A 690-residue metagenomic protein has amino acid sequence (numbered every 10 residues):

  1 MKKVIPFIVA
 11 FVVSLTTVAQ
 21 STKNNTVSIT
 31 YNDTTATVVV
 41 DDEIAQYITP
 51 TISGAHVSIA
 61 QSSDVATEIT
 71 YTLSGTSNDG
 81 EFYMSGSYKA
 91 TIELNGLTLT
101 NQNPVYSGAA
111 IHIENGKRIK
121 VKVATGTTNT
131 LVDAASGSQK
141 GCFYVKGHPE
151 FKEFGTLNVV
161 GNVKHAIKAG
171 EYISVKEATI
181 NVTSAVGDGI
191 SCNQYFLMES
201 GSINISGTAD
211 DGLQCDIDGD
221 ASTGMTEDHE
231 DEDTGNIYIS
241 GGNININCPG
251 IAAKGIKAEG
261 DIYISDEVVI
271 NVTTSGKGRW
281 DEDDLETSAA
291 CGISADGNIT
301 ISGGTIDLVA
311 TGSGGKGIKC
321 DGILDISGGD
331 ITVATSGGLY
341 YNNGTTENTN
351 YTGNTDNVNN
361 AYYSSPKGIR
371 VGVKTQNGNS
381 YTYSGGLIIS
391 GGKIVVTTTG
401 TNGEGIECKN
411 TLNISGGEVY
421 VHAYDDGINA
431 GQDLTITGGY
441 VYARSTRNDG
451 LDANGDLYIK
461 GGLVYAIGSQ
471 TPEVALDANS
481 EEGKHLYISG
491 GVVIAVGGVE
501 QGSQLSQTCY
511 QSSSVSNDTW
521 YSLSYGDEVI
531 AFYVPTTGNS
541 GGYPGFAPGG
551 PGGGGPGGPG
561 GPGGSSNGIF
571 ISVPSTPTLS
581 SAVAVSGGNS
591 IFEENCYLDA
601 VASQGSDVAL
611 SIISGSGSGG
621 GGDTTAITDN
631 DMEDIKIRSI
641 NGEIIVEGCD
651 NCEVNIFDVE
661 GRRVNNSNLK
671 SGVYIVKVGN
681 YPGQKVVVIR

Functional and structural regions predicted by a protein language model:
M1-Q20: Bacterial Sec-dependent N-terminal signal peptides
P6-F7, D218, I323, V664 (+1 more regions): Short amphipathic alpha-helical "recognition" segments used for binding
Q20-D623: A composition-driven surface/loop motif
P551-G554, P559-P562, D623-R690: C-terminal outer-membrane/trafficking sorting elements
